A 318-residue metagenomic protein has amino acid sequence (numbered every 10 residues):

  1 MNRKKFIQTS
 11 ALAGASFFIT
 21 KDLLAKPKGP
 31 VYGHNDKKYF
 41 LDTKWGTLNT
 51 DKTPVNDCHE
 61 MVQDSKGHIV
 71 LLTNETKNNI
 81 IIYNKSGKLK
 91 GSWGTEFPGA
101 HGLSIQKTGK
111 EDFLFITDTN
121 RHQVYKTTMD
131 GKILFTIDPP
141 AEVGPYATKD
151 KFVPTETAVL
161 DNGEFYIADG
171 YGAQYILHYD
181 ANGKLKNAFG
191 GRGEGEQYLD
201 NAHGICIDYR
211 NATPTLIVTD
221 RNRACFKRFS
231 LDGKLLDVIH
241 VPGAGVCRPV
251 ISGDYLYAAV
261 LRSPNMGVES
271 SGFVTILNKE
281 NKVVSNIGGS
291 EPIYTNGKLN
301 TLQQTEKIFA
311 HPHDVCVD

Functional and structural regions predicted by a protein language model:
K5-A25: N-terminal export signals
K26-T43: Blade/loop signatures of beta-propeller domains
T43-K52, F135-T148, K186-Q197, V284-K307: Surface-exposed loop and turn segments in beta-propeller and other repeat-based domains that flank or scaffold
D51-K66, E96-K110, E142-E164, E194-P214 (+4 more regions): Beta-rich, blade/repeat-based domains predominating in secreted/periplasmic proteins but also intracellular
L71-E75, L114-T119, I167-G170, Y209 (+2 more regions): Conserved beta-strand positions in repeat-built beta-propeller and related beta-rich domains
N84-S86, T128-D130, D180-N182, S230-D232 (+1 more regions): Short loop/turn segments that connect beta-strands within beta-propeller blades
A244-S290: Loop/turn-rich, solvent-exposed surfaces of beta-rich toroidal or solenoidal domains
